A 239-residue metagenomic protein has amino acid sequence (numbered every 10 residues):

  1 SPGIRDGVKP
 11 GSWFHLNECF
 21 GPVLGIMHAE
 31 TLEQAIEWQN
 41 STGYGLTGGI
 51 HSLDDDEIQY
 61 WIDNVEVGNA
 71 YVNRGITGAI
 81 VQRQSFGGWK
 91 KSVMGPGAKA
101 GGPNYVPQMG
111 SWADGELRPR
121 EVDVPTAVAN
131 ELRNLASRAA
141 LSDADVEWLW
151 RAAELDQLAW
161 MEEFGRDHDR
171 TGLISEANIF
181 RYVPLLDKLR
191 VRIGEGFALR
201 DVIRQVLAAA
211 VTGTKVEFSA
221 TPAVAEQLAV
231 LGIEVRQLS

Functional and structural regions predicted by a protein language model:
P2-D169, I174-S239: Conserved C-terminal structural/oligomerization subdomain of aldehyde/semialdehyde dehydrogenase
